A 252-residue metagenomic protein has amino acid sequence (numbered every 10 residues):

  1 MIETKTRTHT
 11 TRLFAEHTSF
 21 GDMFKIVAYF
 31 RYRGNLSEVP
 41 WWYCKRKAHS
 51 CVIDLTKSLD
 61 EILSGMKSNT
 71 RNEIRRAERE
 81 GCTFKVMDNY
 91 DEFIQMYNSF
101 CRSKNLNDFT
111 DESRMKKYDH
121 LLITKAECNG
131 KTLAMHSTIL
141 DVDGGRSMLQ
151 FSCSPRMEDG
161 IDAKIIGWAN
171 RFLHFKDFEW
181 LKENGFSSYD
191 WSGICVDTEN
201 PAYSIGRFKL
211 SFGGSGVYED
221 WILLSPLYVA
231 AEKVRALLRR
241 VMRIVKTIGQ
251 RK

Functional and structural regions predicted by a protein language model:
I2-E3, R33-C44, I53, I62-D162: A conserved beta-strand-loop-helix scaffold within acyl/acetyltransferase catalytic domains
I2-T11, L36-S37, W41-E61, S188-K252: Active-site/acyl-donor-binding loops of N-acyltransferases
R7-D22: A short, well-structured beta->alpha microelement
R12-L13, K25-N35: Short, hydrophobic/proline-enriched secondary-structure or compact coil segments at domain edges
T18-G21, I74, E112-M115, F178 (+1 more regions): Short amphipathic alpha-helical segments and helix-helix/interface helices
T18-M23, A77, Y97-C101, D177-L181 (+1 more regions): Hydrophobic, Leu/Ile/Phe/Ala-enriched alpha-helical segments that form helix-helix packing faces
D22-V27, E183-S187: Short, high-confidence coil segments that cap the C-terminus of an alpha-helix and link into the following beta-strand
L122-L227: Aromatic (often tryptophan-rich) hydrophobic motifs at membrane interfaces
